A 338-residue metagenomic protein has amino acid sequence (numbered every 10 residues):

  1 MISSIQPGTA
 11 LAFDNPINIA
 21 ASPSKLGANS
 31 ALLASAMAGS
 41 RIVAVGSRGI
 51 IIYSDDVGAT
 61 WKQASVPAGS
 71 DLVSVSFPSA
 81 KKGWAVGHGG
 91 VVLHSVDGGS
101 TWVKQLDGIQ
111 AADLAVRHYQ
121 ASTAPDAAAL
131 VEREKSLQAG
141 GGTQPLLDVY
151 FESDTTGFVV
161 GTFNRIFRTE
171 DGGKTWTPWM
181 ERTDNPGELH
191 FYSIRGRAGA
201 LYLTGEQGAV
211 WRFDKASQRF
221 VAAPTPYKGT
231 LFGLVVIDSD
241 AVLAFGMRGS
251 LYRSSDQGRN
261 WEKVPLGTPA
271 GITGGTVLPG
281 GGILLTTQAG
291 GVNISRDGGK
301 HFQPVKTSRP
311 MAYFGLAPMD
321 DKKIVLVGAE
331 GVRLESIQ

Functional and structural regions predicted by a protein language model:
M1-S4: Bacterial N-terminal signal peptides
G8-Q338: Residue-level hotspots at or immediately adjacent to binding/recognition sites across diverse folds
